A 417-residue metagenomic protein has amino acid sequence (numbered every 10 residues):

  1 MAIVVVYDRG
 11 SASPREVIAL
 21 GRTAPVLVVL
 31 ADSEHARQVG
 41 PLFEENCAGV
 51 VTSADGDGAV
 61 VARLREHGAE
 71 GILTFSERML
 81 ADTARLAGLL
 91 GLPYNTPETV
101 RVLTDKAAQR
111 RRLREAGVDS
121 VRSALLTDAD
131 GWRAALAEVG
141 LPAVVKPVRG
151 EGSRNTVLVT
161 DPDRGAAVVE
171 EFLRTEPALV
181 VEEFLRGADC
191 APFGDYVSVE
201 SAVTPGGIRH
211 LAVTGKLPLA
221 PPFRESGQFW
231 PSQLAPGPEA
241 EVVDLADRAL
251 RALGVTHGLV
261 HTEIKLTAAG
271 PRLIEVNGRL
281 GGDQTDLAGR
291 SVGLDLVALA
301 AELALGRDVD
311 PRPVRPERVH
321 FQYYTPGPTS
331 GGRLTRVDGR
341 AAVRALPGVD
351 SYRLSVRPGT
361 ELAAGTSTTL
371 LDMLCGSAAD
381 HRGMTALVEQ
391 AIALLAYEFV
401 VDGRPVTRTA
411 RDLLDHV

Functional and structural regions predicted by a protein language model:
M1-E98, S355-E361, T366-T369, A379-T407 (+1 more regions): ATP-binding N-terminal substructure of ATP-dependent carboxylate-amine bond-forming enzymes
L89-N155: A conserved helix-loop-beta module that forms one wall/lid of the active-site cleft in ATP-utilizing catalytic domains
D119-V121, P142-V145, L158-Y196, P222 (+3 more regions): Conserved ATP-binding module of the ATP-grasp superfamily
L126, T156-D161, A202-T204: Short beta-strand-to-turn element immediately C-terminal to the catalytic PLP-Schiff-base lysine in fold type I
E183-V255, L259, L266, N277-L299 (+1 more regions): ATP-dependent carboxylate/phosphate-activation module, predominantly the ATP-grasp catalytic core and closely related
G270-P271: Conserved protein kinase catalytic/activation segment
A301-V417: Peripheral (often C-terminal) accessory segments that flank ATP-dependent C-N-forming ligase machineries
